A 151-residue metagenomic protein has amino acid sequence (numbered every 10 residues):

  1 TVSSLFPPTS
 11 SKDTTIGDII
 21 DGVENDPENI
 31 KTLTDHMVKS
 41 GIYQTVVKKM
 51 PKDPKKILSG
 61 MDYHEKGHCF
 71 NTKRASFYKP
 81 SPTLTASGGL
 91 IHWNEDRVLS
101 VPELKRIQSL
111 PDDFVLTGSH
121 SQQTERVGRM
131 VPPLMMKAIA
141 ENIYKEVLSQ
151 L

Functional and structural regions predicted by a protein language model:
T1-Y43: Flexible, glycine-/basic-rich loop-and-beta segments that form/coincide with the SAM-dependent methyltransferase
V23, D35-L151: C-terminal target-recognition/interaction regions appended to catalytic cores
